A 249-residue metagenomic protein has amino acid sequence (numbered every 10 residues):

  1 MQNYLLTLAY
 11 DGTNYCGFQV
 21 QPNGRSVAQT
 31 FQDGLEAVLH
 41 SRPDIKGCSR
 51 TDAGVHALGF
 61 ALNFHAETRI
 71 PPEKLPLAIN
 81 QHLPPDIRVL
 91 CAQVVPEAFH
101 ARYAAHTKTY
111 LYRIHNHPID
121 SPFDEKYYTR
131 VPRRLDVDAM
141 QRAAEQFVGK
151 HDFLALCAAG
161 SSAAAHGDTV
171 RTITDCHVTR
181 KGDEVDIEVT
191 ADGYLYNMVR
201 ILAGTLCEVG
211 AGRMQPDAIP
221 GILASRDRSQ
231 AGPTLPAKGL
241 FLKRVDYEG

Functional and structural regions predicted by a protein language model:
M1-G249: Structured-RNA-binding interfaces characteristic of tRNA pseudouridine synthases
